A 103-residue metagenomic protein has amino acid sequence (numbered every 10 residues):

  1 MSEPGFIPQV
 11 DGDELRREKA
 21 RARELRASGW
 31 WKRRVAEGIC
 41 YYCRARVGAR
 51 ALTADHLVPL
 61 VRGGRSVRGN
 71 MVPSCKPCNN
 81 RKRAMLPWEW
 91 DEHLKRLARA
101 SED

Functional and structural regions predicted by a protein language model:
S2-Y42: Short, charged surface segments at domain edges that flank catalytic/cofactor-binding sites
R34-E37, G48, G69-V72: Processing junctions and N-termini across compartments
I39, T53, S74: The −1 position to Zn-ligating cysteines in a subset of zinc-ribbon hairpins
Y42-C43, P77: Short, cysteine/histidine-rich loop/knuckle motifs that typically chelate Zn2+
A49-R50, R81-M85: Short, non-ligating residues that shape and space the ligands of small metal-coordination modules and catalytic
T53-P59: Histidine-centered catalytic micro-motifs used for acid/base chemistry in nuclease and nucleotide-processing active
G63-R81: Short beta-strand-alpha-helix junction that forms the catalytic/metal-binding core of metal-dependent nuclease domains
